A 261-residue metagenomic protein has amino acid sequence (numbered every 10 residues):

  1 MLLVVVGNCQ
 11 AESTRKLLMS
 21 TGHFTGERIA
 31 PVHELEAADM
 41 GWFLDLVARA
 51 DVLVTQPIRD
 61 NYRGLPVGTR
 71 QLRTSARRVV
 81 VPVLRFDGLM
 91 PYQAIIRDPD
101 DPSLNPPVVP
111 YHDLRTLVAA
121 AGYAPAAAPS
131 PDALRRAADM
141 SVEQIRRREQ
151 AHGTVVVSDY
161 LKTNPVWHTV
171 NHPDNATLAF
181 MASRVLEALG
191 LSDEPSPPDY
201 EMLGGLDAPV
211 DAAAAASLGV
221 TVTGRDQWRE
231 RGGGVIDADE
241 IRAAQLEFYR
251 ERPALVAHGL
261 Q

Functional and structural regions predicted by a protein language model:
M1-Q261: Extracellular glycan-modifying ectodomains
